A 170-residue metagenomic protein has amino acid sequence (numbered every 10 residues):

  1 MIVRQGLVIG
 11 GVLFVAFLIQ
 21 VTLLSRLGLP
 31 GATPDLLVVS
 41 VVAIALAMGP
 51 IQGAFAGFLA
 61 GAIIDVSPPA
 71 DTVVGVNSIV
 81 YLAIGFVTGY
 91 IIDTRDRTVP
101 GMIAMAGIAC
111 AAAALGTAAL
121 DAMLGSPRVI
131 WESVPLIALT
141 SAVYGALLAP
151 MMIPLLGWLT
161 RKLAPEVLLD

Functional and structural regions predicted by a protein language model:
M1-D170: Terminal, non-globular segments
